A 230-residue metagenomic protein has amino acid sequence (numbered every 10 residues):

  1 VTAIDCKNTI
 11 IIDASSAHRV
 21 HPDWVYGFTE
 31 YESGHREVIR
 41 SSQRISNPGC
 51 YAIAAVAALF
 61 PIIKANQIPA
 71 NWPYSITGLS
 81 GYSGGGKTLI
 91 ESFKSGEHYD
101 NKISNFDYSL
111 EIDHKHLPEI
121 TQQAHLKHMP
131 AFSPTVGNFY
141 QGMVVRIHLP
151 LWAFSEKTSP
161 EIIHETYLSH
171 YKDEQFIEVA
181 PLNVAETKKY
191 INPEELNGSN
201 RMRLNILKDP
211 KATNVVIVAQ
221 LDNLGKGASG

Functional and structural regions predicted by a protein language model:
V1-S109, L207-K211: N-terminal Rossmann-like NAD(P) cofactor-binding subdomain of oxidoreductases, focused on the glycine-rich
S41, H116, S159, A228-S229: Generic detector of short, well-ordered, non-transmembrane alpha-helical segments enriched in hydrophobic residues
N47, I217-V218: Short beta-strands and strand-loop turn motifs
A52-V56, K157, G225-G227: Loop/helix-junction capping segments adjacent to catalytic residues or to phosphate/diphosphate-binding pockets
P73, T77-I217: C-terminal substrate-binding/catalytic lobe of Rossmann-fold NAD(P)-dependent oxidoreductases
A219, G225-G230: A conserved FAD-binding loop/helix module that cradles the flavin
